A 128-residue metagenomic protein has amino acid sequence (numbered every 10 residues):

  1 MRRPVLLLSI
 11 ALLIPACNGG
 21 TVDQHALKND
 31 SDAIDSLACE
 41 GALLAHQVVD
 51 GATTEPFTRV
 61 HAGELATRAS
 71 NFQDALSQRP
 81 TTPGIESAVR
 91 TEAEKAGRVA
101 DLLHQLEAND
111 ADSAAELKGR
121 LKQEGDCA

Functional and structural regions predicted by a protein language model:
M1-L7: Bacterial N-terminal signal peptides that target proteins for export
L13-A16: C-terminal motif of bacterial Sec signal peptides marking the signal peptidase cleavage site
N18-H25: Bacterial lipoprotein signal-peptidase II cleavage site
A26-H104, A111, A115-C127: Alpha-helical segments in soluble extracytoplasmic regions
